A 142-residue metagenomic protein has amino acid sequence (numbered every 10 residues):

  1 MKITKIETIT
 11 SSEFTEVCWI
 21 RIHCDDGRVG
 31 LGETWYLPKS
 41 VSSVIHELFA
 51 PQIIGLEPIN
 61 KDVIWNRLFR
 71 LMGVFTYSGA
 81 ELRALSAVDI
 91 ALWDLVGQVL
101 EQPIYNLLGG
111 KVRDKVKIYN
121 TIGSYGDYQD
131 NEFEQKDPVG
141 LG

Functional and structural regions predicted by a protein language model:
M1-R21: Short, Gly/Pro- and small/polar-rich lid/capping loops
I3-K5, F75, S86, K115: Cofactor-binding beta-sheet edge motifs in enzyme active sites
T8, E33-T34, G123: Short clusters of small/polar residues that mark proteolytic maturation junctions
H23-L100: Metal- or metallocofactor-binding catalytic centers and their adjacent structured scaffolds across diverse enzyme
I64, L108-V116: Flexible hinge/switch segments at interdomain interfaces of large molecular machines
K115-G142: Metal-dependent enolase-superfamily TIM-barrel catalytic cores that perform enediolate-based chemistry
